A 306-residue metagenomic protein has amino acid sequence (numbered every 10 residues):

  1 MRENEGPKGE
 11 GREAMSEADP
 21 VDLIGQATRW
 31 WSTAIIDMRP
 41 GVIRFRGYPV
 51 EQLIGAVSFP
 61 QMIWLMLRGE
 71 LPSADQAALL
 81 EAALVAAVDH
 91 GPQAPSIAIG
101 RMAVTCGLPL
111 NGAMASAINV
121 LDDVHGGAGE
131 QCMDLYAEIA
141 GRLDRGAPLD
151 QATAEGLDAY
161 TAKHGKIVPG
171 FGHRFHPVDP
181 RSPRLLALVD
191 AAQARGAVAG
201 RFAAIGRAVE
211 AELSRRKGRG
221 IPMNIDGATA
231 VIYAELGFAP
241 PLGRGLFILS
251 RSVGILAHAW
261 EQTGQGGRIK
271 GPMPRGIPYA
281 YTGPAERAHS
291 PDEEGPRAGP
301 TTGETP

Functional and structural regions predicted by a protein language model:
R2, E10-P306: Non-transmembrane, aqueous-exposed alpha-helical and coiled segments at domain scale
